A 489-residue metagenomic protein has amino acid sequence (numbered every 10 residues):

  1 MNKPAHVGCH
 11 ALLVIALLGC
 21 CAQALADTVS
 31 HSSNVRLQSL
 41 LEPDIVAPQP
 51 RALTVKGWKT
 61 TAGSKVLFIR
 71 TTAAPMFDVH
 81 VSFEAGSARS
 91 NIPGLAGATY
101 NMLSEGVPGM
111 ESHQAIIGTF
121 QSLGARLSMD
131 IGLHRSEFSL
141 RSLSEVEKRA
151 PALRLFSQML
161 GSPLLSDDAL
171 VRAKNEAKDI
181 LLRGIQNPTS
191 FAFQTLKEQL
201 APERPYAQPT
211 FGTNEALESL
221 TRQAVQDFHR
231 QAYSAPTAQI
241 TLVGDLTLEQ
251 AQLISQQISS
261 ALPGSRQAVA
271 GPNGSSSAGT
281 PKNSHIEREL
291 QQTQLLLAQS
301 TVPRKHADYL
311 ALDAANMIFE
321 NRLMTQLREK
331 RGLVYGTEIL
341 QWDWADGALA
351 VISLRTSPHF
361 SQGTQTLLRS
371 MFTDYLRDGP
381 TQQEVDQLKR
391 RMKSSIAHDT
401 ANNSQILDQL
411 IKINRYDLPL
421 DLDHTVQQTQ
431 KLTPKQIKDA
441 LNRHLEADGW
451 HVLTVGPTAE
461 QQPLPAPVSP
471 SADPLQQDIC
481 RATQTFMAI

Functional and structural regions predicted by a protein language model:
N2-L12: Bacterial N-terminal signal peptides that target proteins for export
H10-C20: Bacterial N-terminal signal peptides
A26-T119, A150, Q226-K330, Q365 (+1 more regions): His/Glu-rich zincin catalytic helix
V35-G57, Q199-A238, A270-S275, I396 (+1 more regions): Histidine-acidic residue clusters that define the catalytic metal-binding segment of zinc metallopeptidase domains
A74-S104, S112-L160, K178, T189-E215 (+5 more regions): M16 family metallopeptidases and their MPP-like homologs
F156-L165, I258-R266, S370-G379, A472-P474: A common structural junction motif
S162-L165, L170, I180, L220-R222: Peptidyl-prolyl cis-trans isomerase
K438-G456: Bilobed periplasmic-binding protein-like "clamshell/Venus-flytrap" ligand-binding domains
